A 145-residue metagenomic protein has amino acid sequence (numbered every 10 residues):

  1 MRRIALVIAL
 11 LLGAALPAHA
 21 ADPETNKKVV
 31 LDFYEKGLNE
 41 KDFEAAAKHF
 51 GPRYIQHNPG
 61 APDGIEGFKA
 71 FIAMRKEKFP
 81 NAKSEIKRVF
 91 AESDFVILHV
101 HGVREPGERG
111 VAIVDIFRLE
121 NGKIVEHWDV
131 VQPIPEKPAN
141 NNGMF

Functional and structural regions predicted by a protein language model:
A5-A15: Bacterial N-terminal signal peptides
A18-F145: C-terminal and inter-domain tail/linker signature
